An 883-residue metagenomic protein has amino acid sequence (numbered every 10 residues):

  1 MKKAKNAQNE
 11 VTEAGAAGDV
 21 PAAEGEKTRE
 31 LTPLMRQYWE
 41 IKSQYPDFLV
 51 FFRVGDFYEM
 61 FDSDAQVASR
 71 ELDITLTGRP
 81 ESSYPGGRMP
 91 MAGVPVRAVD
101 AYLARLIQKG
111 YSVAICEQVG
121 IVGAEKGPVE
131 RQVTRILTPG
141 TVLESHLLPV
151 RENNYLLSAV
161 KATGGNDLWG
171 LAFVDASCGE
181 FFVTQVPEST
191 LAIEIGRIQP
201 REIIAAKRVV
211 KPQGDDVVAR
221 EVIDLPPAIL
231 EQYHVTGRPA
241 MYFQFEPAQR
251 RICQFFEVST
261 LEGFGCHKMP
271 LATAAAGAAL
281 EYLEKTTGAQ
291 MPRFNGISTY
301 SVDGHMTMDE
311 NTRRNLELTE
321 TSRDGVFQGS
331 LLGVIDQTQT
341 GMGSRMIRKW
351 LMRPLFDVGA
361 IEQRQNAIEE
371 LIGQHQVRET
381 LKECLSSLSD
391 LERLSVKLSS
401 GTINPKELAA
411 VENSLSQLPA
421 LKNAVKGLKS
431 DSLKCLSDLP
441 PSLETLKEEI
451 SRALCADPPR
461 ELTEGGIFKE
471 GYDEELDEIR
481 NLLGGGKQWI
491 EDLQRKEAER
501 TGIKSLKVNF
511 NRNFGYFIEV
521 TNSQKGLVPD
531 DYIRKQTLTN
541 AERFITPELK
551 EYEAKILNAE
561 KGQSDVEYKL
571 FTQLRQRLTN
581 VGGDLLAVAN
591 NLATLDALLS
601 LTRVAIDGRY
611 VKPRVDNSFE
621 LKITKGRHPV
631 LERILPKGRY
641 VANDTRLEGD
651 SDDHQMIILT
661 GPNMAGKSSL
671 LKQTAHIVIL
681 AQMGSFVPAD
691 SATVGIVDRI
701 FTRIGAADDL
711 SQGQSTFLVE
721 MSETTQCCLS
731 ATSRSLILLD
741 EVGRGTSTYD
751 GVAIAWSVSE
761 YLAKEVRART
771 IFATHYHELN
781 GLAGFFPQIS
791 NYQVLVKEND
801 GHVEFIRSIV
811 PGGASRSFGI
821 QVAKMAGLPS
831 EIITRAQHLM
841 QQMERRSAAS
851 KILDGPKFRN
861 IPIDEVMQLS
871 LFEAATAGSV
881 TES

Functional and structural regions predicted by a protein language model:
K2-E370, S386-S399, I403-R495, K622 (+1 more regions): Charged catalytic and DNA/RNA-contacting regions of genome-maintenance and nucleic-acid-processing enzymes
T28, T32, R36, E40 (+5 more regions): Conserved phosphate-binding elements of NTP-dependent enzyme cores
D62-A65, M269, Q339-T340, S344 (+3 more regions): ATPase nucleotide-binding head domains, primarily ABC-like/P-loop NTPase cores
C116, P139-L148, Q290, L428-S432 (+5 more regions): Active-site phosphate-binding and catalytic loops of NTP-dependent enzymes
S400, N404, S414-Q417, D438 (+3 more regions): Charged, surface-exposed helical/loop "interaction arms" that form contiguous linear patches used for dimerization
C455, L538, E542-Q576: Extended, charged coiled-coil "arm/hinge" scaffolds of SMC/Rad50-like chromosome-maintenance ATPases and other large
